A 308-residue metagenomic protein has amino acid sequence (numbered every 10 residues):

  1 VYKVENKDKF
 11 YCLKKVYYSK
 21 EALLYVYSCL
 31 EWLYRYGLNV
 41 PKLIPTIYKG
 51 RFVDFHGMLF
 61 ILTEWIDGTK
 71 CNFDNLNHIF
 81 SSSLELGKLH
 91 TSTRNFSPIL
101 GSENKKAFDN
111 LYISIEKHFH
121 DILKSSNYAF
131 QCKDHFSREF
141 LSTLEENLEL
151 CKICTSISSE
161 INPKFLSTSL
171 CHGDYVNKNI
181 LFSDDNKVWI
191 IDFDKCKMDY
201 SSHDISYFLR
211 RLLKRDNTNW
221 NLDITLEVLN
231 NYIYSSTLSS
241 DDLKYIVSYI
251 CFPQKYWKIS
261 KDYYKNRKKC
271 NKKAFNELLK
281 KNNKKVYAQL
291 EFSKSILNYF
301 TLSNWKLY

Functional and structural regions predicted by a protein language model:
V1-E5, L43, K152-H203: Active-site acidic catalytic loop and adjacent metal/ATP-binding pocket of ATP-dependent phosphoryl transfer enzymes
N6-L100: ATP-binding pocket architecture of kinase catalytic cores
K14-K20, C71, I99-L170, E227 (+1 more regions): ATP-dependent phospho-/nucleotidyl transfer catalytic cores
F60-F73, L123-Y128, F208, F252-K269: A glycine-centered beta->alpha junction motif in the catalytic cores of kinase/phosphotransferase enzymes
H78, S82-E85, L111, T143 (+1 more regions): Amphipathic alpha-helix face/heptad-repeat signature
S202-T237, I250-K269: Active-site activation/catalytic loop segments of kinase-like enzymes and analogous catalytic loops in related
W257-Y308: ATP/Mg2+ or Mg2+-diphosphate-binding catalytic cores that bind nucleotide phosphates or diphosphates via glycine-rich
